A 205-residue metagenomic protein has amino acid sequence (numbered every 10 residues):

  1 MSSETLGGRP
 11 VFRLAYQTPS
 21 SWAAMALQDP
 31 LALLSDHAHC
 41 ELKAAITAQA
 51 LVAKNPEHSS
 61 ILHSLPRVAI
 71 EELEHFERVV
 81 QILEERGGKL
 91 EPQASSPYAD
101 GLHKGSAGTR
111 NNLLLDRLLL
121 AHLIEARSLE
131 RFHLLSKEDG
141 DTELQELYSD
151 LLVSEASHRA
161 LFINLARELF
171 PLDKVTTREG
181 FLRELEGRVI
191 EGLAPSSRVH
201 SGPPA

Functional and structural regions predicted by a protein language model:
M1-A205: Non-heme di-metal
